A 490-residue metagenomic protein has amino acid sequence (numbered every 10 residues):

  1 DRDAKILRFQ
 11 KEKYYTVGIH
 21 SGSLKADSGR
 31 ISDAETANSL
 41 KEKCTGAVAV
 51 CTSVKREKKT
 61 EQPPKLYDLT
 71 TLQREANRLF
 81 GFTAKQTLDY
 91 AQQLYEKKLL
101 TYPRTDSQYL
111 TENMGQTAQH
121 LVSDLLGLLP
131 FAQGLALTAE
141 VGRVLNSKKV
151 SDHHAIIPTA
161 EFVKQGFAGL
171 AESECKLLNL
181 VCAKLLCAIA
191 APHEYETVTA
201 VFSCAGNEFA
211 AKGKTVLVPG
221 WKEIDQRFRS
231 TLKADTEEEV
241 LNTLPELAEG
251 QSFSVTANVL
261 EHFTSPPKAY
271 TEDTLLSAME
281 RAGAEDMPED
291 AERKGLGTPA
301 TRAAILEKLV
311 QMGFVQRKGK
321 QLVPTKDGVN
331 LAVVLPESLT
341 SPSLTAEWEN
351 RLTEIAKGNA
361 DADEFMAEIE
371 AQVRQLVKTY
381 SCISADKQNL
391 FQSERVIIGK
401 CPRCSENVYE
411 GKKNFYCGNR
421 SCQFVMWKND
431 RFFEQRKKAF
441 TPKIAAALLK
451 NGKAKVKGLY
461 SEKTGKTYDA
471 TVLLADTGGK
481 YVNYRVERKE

Functional and structural regions predicted by a protein language model:
D1-Q93, L99: Conserved phosphate-chemistry cores used by DNA topoisomerases
D3-F9, Y14-T16, K55, A84-K85 (+1 more regions): Basic, low-complexity terminal or inter-domain segments flanking catalytic cores
T71-R78, E96, T274-E285: DNA-recognition alpha helix
E96-K97, Q375: A short structural micro-motif
K97-K98, M312: Short glycine-/polar-rich loops that comprise or flank the Walker A/P-loop and associated switch/sensor motifs
